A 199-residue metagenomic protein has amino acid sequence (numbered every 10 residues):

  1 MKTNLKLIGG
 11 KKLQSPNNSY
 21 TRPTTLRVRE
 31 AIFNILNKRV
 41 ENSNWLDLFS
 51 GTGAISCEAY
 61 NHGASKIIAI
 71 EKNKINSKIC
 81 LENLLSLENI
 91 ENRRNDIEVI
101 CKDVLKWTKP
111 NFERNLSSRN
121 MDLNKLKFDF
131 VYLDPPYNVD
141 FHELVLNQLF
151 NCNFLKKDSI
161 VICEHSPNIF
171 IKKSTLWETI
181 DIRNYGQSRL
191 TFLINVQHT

Functional and structural regions predicted by a protein language model:
M1-T199: Class I S-adenosyl-L-methionine-dependent methyltransferase catalytic core
